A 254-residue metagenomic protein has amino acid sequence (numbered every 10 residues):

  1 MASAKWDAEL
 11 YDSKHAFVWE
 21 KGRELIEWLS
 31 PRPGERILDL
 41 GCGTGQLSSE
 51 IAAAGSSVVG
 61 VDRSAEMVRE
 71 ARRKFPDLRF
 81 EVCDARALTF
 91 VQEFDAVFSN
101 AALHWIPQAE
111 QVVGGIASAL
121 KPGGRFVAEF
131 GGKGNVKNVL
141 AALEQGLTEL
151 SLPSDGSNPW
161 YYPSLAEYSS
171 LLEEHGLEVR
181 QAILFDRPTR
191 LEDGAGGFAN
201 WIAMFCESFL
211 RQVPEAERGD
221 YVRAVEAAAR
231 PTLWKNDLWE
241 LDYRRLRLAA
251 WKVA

Functional and structural regions predicted by a protein language model:
M1-E35, Q46-E50, M67-E70, K74: Conserved class I S-adenosyl-L-methionine
R36-L40, T44-L88: Class I SAM-dependent methyltransferase SAM/SAH-binding core
R86-V97: A short acidic, Gly/Pro-enriched loop at the edge of an enzyme's catalytic core that lines a small-molecule cofactor
A96-A109: A short SAM/SAH-binding and catalytic strip from SAM-dependent methyltransferases
E110-R125: A short glycine-rich, Lys/Arg-flanked "PGG" loop and its adjoining helix->strand segment in the class I
V127-L150: Conserved class I S-adenosyl-L-methionine
Y161-H175: Short alpha-helix
R180-D237: C-terminal helical/coil "lid" or tail adjacent to the Rossmann-like core of SAM-dependent
